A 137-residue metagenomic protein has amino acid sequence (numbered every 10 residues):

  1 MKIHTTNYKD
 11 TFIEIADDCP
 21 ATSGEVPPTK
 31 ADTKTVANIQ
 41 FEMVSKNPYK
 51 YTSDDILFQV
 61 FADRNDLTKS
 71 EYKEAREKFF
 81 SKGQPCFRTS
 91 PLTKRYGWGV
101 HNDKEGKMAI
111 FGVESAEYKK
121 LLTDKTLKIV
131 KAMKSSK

Functional and structural regions predicted by a protein language model:
M1-I56: Long, contiguous N-terminal structural blocks used for assembly/anchoring
N7, T11, N38-I39, D55-I56 (+3 more regions): Exposed alpha-helical structural elements
I13, D17-A21, S45-Y49, A62-D66 (+2 more regions): Generic surface-pattern signal
V26, K30, A116-K120, T126-K128: Generic alpha-helical propensity signal that fires on short helical segments and nearby coil/disordered stretches
L57-Y118: Amphipathic protein-protein interaction modules
T123-K137: A recognition module on extended beta-rich or small alphabeta surfaces enriched in W/G with H and D/E
